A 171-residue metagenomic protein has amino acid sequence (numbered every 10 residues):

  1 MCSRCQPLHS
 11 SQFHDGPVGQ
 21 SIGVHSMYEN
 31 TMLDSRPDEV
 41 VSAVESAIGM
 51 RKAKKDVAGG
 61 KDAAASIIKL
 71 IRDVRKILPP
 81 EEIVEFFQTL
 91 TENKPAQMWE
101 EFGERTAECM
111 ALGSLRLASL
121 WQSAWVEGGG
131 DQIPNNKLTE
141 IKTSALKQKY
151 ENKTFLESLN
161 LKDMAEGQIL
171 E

Functional and structural regions predicted by a protein language model:
M1-F13: Active-site alpha-helical segments that house and flank conserved acidic catalytic motifs for diphosphate chemistry
S10-E171: Active-site- or binding-pocket-proximal scaffold segments within functional domains
